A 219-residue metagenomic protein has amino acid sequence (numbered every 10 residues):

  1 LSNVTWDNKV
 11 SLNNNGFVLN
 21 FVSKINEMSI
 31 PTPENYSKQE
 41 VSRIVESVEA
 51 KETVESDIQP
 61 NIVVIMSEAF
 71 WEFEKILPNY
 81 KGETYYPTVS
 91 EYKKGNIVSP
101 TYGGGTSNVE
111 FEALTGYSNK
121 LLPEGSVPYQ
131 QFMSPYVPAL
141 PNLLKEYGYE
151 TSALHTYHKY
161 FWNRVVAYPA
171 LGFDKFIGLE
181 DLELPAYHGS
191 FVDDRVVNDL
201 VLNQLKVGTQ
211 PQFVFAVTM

Functional and structural regions predicted by a protein language model:
L1-S11: Transmembrane and membrane-interface helices of multi-pass, inner-membrane envelope-modifying transferases
G16-D57: Helix-hairpin-helix/helix-loop-helix acidic hairpins
E46-Q59, V64-S67, E72-M219: Solvent-exposed soluble domains appended to multi-pass membrane proteins
